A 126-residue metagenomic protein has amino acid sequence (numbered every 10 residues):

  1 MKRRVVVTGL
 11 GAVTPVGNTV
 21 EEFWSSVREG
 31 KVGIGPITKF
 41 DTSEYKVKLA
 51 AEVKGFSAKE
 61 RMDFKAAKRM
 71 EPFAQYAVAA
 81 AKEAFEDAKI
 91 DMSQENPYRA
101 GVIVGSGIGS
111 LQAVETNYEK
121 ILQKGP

Functional and structural regions predicted by a protein language model:
M1-P126: Conserved "HGTGT" condensation-loop signature of ketosynthase/thiolase-family condensing enzymes that catalyze
